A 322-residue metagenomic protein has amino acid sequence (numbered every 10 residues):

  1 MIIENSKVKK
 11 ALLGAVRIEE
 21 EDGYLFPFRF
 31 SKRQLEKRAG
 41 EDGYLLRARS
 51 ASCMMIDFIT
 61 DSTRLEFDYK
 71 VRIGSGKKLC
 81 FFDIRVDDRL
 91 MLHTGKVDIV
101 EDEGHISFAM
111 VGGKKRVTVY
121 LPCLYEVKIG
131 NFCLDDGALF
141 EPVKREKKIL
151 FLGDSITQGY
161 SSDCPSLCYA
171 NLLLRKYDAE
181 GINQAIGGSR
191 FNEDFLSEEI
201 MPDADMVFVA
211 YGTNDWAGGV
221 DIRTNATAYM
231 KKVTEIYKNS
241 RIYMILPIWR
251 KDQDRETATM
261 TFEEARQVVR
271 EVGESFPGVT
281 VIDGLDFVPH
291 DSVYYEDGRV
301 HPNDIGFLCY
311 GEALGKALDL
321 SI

Functional and structural regions predicted by a protein language model:
M1-E4, C164-L172, T261, V281-D283: Secondary-structure junction/capping motif
M1-I149, D319-I322: N-terminal secretory targeting modules
G14, S31, N192-E193, T261: Helix N-terminus capping/helix-initiation residues
R49, S62, F195-I322: Alpha-helical cap/lid subdomain in secreted, periplasmic, or secretory-pathway luminal O-acyl-processing enzymes
F67, G181-A185, M244: A structural signal for short, well-ordered beta-strand segments and their strand-loop junctions that often border
V71-I73, S155, T213, I248: Residue-level signal for short, function-critical loop segments
R89-L90, M110-V111, V119-D203: Serine-esterase "nucleophile elbow" of acetyl-processing enzymes
D98, I156, G188-R190, W249 (+2 more regions): Residue-level detector of flexible, active-site-proximal loop/helix-junction positions within diverse enzyme catalytic
